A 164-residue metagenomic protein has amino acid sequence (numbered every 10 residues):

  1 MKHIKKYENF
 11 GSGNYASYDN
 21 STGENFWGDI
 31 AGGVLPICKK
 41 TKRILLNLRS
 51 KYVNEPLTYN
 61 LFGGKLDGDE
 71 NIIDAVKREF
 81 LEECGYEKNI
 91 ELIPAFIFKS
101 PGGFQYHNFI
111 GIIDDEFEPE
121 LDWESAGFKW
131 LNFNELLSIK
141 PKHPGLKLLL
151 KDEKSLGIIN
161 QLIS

Functional and structural regions predicted by a protein language model:
H3-Y7: Short linear clamp-binding motif
E8-G33: Acidic, metal-coordinating catalytic segment for phosphate/diphosphate chemistry, firing primarily on the Nudix
F26, K51, P119-L121: Short secondary-structure boundary/capping segments
R43-I44: Entry beta-strands of beta-propeller and related beta-repeat scaffolds
S50-Y52, R78-E79: Recognition helices and adjacent regulatory flanks at domain boundaries
V53-L57: A conserved beta-turn-beta hairpin within the catalytic core of GNAT-like acetyltransferases that forms part
Y59, G64-K154, I163: Unchanged
